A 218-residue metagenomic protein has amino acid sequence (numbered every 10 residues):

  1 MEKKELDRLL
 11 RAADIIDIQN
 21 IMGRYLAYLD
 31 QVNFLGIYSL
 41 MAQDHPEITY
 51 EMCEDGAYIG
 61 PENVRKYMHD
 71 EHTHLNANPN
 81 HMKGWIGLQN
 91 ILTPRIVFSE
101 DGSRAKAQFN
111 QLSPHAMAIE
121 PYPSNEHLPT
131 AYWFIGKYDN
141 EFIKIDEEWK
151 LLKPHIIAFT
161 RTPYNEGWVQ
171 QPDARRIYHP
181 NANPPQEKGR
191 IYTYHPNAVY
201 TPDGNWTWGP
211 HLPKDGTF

Functional and structural regions predicted by a protein language model:
M1-A27, Q31, L35-Q43: Short, low-complexity N-terminal intrinsically disordered segments enriched in polar/charged residues
M1-Q19, N125-P129, I145-F218: Terminal "cap-and-tail" regions of soluble proteins that handle hydrophobic small molecules
I16, I86-G87, A131-W133: Transmembrane beta-barrel outer-membrane domains
Y25, F34, F109-N110, W133 (+3 more regions): Tryptophan-centric aromatic hotspots in well-structured domains and transmembrane helices
L35-A116: A solvent-exposed, acidic/Ser-Thr-rich amphipathic alpha-helical stretch
N80-G84, P123-T130: Short, P/G- and charge-enriched loop/turn segments at secondary-structure junctions
I91-I96, K137-I143: Hydrophobic/aromatic beta-strand elements that line small-molecule binding cavities or substrate pockets in beta-rich
G102-K106, W133, K144-L151: Coil-to-beta-strand transition motifs
